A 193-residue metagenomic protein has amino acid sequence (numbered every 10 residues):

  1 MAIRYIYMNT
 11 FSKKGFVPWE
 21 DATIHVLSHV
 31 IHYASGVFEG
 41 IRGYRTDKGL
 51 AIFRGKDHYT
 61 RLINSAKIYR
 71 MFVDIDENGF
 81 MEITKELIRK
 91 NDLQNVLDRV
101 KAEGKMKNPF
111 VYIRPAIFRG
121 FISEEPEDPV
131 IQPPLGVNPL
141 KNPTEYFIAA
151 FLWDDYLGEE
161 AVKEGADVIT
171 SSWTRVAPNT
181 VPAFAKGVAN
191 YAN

Functional and structural regions predicted by a protein language model:
M1-N193: Conserved alpha/beta cores of soluble small-molecule-handling proteins
